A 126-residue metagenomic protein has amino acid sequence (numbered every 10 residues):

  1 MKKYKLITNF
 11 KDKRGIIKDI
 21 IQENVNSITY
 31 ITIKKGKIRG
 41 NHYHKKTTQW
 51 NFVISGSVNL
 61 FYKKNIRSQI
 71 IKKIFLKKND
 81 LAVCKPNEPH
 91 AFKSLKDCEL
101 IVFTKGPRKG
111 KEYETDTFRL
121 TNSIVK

Functional and structural regions predicted by a protein language model:
M1-S27: A short, N-terminal "cap"/entry segment at the start of jelly-roll beta-barrel domains of the cupin/DSBH fold
I7, L95-K126: Double-stranded beta-helix
I17, N41, L60-F61, C84 (+2 more regions): Short beta-strand His + acidic residue motifs that chelate non-heme Fe in jelly-roll/DSBH and cupin folds
T29-T47: Conserved short histidine dyad/triad with adjacent acidic residue
K34-G36, K78-N79, K85-N87, D97: Tight coil/turn sites that cap or link beta-strands
K46-N59, K63-N65: Glycine- and acidic-residue-biased ligand/ion/polar-headgroup-sensing regions
T48-V53, I74, A82, A91-F92: His/acidic/aromatic-lined binding-pocket segments of jelly-roll/cupin-type domains and related regulatory beta-sandwich
N65-P86: Short acidic-glycine-tyrosine-enriched beta hairpin
